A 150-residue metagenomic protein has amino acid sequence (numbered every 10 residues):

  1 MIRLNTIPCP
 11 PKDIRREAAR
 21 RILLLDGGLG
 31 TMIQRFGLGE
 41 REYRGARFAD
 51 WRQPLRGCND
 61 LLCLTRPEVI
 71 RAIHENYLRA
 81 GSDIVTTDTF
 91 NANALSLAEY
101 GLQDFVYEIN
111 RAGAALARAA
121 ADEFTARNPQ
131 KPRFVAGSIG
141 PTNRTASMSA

Functional and structural regions predicted by a protein language model:
M1-A150: Domain-level signal for soluble alpha/beta catalytic cores
